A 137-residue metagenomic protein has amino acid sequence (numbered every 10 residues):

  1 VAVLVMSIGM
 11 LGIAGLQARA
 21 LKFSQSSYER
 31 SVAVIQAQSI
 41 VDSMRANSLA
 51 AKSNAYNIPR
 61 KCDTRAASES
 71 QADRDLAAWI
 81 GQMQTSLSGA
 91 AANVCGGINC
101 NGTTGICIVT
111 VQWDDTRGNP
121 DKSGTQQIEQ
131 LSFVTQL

Functional and structural regions predicted by a protein language model:
V1-A37: Aliphatic-rich helix starts adjacent to a transmembrane/signal segment
K22-S27, S31-L137: Flexible, low-complexity segments enriched in proline/glycine/serine and punctuated by aromatic residues
